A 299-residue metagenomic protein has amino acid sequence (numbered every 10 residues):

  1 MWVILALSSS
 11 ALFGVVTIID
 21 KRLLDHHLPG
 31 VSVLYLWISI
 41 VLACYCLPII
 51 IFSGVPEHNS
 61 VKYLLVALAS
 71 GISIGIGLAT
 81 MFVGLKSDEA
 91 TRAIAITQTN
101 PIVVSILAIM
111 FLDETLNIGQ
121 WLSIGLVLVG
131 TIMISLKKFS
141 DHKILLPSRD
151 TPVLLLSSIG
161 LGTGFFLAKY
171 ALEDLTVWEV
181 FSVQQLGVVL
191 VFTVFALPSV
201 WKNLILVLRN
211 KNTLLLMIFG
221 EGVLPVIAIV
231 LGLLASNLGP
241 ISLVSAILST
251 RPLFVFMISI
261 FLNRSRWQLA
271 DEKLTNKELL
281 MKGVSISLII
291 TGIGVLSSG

Functional and structural regions predicted by a protein language model:
M1-I72, I76-D88, V129, L136-L155 (+2 more regions): Membrane-interface interhelical linkers
S10, Q120-V129, L248: Hydrophobic core segments of alpha-helical transmembrane domains in multi-pass membrane proteins
L28-V31, A90, L116, V177 (+1 more regions): Membrane-helix interface/capping residues of multi-pass secondary transporters
M81, I102-L122, L253-M281: C-terminal transmembrane-helix exit sites in multi-pass transporters
P101-I109, L161, F165, I293: Glycine/proline-centered helix-kink
R149-E179: Selected transmembrane alpha-helices and immediately adjacent juxtamembrane segments of polytopic inner-membrane
L238-L253, M257: Short alpha-helical packing/oligomerization segments
